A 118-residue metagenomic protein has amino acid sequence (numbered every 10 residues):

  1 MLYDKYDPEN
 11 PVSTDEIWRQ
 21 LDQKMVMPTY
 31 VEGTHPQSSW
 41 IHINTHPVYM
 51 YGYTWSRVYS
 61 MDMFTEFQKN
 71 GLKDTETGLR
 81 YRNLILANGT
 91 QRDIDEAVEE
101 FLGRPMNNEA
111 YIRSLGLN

Functional and structural regions predicted by a protein language model:
M1-N118: C-terminal, non-catalytic "cap/extension" segments appended to globular domains
